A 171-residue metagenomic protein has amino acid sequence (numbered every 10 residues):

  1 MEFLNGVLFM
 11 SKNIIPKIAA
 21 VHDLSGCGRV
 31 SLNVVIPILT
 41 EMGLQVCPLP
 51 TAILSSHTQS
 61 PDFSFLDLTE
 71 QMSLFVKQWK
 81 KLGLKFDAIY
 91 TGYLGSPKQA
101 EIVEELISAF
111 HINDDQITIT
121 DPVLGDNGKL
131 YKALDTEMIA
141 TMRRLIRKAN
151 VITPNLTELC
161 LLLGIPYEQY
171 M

Functional and structural regions predicted by a protein language model:
F3-D87, M171: Small-residue (G/A/S/T)-rich helix-start motifs and N-terminal tracts that mark the onset
H22, Y93-L94: Conserved residues at beta->alpha junctions
T91, P97-M171: Conserved beta-alpha-beta core of the PfkB/ribokinase-like small-molecule kinase fold
